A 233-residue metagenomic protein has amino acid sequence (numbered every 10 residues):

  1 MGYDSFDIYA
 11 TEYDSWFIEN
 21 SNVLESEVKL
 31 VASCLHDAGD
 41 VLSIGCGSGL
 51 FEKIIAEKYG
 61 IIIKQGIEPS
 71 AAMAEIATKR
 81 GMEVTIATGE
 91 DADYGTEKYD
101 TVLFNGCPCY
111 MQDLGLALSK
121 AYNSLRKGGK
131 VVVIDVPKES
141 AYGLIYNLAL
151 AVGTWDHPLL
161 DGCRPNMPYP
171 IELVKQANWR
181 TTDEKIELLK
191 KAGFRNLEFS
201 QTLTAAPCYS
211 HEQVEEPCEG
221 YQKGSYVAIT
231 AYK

Functional and structural regions predicted by a protein language model:
M1-D37, L50-I54, M73, L203 (+2 more regions): Conserved class I S-adenosyl-L-methionine
L42-A92: Class I SAM-dependent methyltransferase SAM/SAH-binding core
E90-V102: A short acidic, Gly/Pro-enriched loop at the edge of an enzyme's catalytic core that lines a small-molecule cofactor
T101-L114: A short SAM/SAH-binding and catalytic strip from SAM-dependent methyltransferases
G115-K127: A short glycine-rich, Lys/Arg-flanked "PGG" loop and its adjoining helix->strand segment in the class I
V132-G162: Conserved class I S-adenosyl-L-methionine
K175-F199: Short alpha-helix
A192-R195, E212-K233: Core SAM-dependent methyltransferase catalytic element
